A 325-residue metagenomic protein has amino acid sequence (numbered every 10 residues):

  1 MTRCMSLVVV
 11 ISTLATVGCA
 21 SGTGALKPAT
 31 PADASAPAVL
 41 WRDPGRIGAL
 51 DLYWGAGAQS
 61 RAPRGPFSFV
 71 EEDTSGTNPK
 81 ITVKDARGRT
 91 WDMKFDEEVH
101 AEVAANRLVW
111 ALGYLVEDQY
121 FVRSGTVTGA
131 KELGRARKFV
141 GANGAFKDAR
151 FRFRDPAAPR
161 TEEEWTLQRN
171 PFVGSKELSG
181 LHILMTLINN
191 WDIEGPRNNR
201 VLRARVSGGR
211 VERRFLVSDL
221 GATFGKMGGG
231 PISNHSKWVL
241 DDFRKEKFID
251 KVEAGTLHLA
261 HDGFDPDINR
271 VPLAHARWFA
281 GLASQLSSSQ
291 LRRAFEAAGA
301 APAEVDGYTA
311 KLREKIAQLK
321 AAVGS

Functional and structural regions predicted by a protein language model:
M1-V8: Bacterial N-terminal signal peptides that target proteins for export
G22-F67: N-terminal, Lys/Arg-enriched amphipathic/low-complexity engagement segments that precede the first folded domain
A56-E164: Conserved ATP-binding subdomain of kinase catalytic cores across diverse folds
K80, E102, N106, L181-L184 (+3 more regions): Extracytoplasmic/secreted envelope proteins and their assembly/folding machinery, especially bacterial periplasmic
A101-E102, R107, R160-H235: Conserved kinase catalytic-core segment
S207-S325: C-terminal catalytic region of ATP-dependent kinase domains
